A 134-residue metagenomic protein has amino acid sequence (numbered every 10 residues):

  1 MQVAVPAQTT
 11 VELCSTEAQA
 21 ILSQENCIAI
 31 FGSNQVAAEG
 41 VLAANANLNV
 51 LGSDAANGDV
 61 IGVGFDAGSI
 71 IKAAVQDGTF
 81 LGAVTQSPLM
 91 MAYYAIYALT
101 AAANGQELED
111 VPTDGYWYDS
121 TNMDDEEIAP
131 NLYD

Functional and structural regions predicted by a protein language model:
M1-Q2, C27: Short, structured loop/turn "capping" segments at alpha-beta junctions
Q2-P6, V63, T85: Short beta-strand-to-loop elements that line the ligand-binding cleft of bilobed periplasmic-binding protein-like
A7-A73: Hydrophobic alpha-helical
A44-N47, Q76-G78, A98, L132-Y133: Short, glycine/charged-enriched secondary-structure capping and boundary segments
D77-L89: Short beta-strand elements at the ligand-binding edges of bilobed clamshell
S87-D134: Hinge/cleft segment of the Venus flytrap/periplasmic-binding protein
